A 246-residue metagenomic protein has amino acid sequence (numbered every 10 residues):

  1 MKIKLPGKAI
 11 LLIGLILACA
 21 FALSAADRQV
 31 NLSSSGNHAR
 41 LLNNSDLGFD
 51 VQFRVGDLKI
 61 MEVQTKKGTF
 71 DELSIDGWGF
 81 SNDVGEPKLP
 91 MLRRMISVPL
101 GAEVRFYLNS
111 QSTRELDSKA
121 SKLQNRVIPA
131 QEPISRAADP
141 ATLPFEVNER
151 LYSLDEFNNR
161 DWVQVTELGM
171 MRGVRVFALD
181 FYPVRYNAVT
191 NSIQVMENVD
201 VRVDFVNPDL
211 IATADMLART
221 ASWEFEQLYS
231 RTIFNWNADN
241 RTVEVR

Functional and structural regions predicted by a protein language model:
M1-K2, A25: Initiator methionine at the very start of the polypeptide chain
K2-I3, C19, R241: Short, flexible coil/linker elements and helix-boundary hinge sites characteristic of intrinsically disordered
K2-L11: Bacterial N-terminal signal peptides that target proteins for export
I10-A20: Bacterial N-terminal signal peptides
L23-R246: Extracellular pro-sequences of secreted precursors
